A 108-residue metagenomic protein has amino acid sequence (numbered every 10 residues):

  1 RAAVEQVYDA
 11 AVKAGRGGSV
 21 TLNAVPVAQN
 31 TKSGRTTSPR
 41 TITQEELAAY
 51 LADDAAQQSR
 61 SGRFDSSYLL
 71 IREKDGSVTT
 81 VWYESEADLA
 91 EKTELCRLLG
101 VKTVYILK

Functional and structural regions predicted by a protein language model:
R1-D9, L89-A90: Well-ordered, non-membrane alpha-helical segments in soluble/globular domains
D9-G18: Structural alpha-beta junctions
G17-K92: Glycan-binding loop/region signatures in secreted carbohydrate-active enzymes
G18-L22, K102-L107: Hydrophobic faces of well-ordered beta-strands that scaffold small-molecule active sites in alpha/beta enzyme cores
A90-Y105: Conserved, well-ordered alpha-helix/loop/beta-strand core segments that scaffold catalytic motifs
